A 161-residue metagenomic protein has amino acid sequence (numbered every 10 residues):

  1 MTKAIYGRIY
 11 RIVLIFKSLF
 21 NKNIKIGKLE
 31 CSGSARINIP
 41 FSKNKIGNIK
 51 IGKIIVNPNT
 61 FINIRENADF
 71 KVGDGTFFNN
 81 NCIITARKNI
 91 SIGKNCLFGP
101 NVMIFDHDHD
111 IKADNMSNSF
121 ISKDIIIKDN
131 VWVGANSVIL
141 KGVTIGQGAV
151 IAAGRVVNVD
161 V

Functional and structural regions predicted by a protein language model:
M1-F105, K128-D129, S137-I139, Q147: Domain-scale signature associated with acetyltransferase and cell-envelope carbohydrate enzymes
I92-V161: Glycine-rich hexapeptide-repeat left-handed beta-helix
